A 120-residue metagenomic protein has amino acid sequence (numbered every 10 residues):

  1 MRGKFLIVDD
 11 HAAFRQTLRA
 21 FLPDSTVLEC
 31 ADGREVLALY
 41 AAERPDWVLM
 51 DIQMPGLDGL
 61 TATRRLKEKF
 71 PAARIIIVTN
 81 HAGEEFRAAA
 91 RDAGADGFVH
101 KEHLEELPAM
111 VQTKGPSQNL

Functional and structural regions predicted by a protein language model:
V8-D9, C30, V48: Conserved sequence signature across two-component system core domains
A12-L28: Two-component/phosphorelay signaling modules centered on CheY-like receiver
D32-E35, D58-T61: Acidic catalytic/metal-coordinating carboxylates
A41-E43, L66-A72, A93: Conserved phosphotransfer cores of two-component systems
E43-L49: Active-site beta3 strand of CheY-like receiver
M54: Receiver (REC) domain active-site loop signature in two-component systems and cognate sites in sensor histidine kinases
T61, A82-V99, E105-A109: Alpha4 helix (beta4-alpha4-beta5 surface) of REC/receiver domains from two-component response regulators
